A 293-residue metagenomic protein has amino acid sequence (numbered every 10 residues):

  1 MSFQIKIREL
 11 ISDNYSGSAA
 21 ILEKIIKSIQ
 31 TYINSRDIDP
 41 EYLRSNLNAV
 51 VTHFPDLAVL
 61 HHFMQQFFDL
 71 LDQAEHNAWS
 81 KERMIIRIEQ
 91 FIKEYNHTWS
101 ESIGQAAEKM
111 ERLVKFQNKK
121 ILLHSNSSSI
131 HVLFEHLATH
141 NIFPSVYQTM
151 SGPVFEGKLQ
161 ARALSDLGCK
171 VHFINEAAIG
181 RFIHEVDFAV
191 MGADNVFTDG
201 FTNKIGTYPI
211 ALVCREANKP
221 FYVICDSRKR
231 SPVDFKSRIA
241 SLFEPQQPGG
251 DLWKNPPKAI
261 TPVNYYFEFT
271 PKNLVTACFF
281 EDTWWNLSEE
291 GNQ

Functional and structural regions predicted by a protein language model:
M1-I92: Long amphipathic alpha-helical segments
S12-Y15, R36, K120-L122, N126 (+1 more regions): Short, glycine-rich nucleotide/cofactor-binding loops
A19, I121-H131, P153-V154: Gly/Ser/Thr-rich loops at beta-strand to alpha-helix junctions that form or flank small-molecule/cofactor-binding
A49-E75, F91-W99, I103, H124 (+3 more regions): Non-catalytic, soluble scaffold/interaction modules
F68-L71, E75-Q117, I130, I142-A189: Ligand-binding beta-strand-loop-alpha-helix segment within the catalytic cores of soluble metabolic enzymes
S127-T139, A211: Histidine-anchored nucleotide/phosphate-binding helix
T149-Q293: Conserved phosphate- and dinucleotide-binding cores of soluble alpha/beta proteins, encompassing both enzyme active
